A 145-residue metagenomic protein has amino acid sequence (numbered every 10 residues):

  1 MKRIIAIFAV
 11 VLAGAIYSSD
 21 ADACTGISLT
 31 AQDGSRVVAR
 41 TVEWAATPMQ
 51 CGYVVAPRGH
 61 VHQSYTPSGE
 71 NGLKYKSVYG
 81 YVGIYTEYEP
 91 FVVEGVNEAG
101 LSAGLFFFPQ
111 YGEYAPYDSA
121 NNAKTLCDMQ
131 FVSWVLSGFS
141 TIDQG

Functional and structural regions predicted by a protein language model:
M1-I4: Positively charged n-region of N-terminal signal peptides that target proteins for export
A6-A15: Bacterial N-terminal signal peptides
I7, I84, V93-E94, M129 (+1 more regions): Hydrophobic transmembrane signal anchors and adjacent membrane-proximal interface regions, especially in viral
D22-A123: A contiguous strand-loop segment
T30, N121-Q144: Alpha/propeptide regions of enzymes that mature by internal proteolysis
